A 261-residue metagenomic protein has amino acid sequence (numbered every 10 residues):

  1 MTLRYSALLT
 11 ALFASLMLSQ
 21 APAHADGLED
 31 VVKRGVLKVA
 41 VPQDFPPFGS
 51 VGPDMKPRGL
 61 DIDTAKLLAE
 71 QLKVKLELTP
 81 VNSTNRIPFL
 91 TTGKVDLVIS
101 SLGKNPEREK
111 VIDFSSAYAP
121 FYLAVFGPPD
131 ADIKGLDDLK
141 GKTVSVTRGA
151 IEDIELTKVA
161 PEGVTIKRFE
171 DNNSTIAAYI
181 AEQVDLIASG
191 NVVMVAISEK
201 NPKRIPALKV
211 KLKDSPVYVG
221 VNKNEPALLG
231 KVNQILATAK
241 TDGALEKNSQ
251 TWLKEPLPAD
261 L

Functional and structural regions predicted by a protein language model:
D26-G27, I151-R168, P206-L208, A237-L261: Ligand-binding clefts/hinges and TM-proximal coupling segments of bilobed small-molecule sensing domains
D26-S101, D242: Extracytoplasmic small-molecule ligand-binding "clamshell" domains of the periplasmic binding protein/Venus flytrap
V51-P53, A65-V74, E152-F169, S198-P202 (+1 more regions): Ligand-binding cleft/hinge of the Venus flytrap
I62, E77-P88, K167-A177, K213-S215: Short helix-initiation/N-cap motifs at beta->coil->alpha
I62-Q71, D137, K142-T143, R148-I151 (+1 more regions): Extended ligand-binding regions for polar small-molecule ligands
K66, E70, K75-D138, I205-P206 (+1 more regions): Acidic, polar ligand-binding/catalytic clefts
L102-K110, E155-K158, D185-K213: A ligand-binding cleft/hinge motif common to bilobed small-molecule-binding domains
A119-G127, V195-A237, E255-L261: Periplasmic-binding protein-like
